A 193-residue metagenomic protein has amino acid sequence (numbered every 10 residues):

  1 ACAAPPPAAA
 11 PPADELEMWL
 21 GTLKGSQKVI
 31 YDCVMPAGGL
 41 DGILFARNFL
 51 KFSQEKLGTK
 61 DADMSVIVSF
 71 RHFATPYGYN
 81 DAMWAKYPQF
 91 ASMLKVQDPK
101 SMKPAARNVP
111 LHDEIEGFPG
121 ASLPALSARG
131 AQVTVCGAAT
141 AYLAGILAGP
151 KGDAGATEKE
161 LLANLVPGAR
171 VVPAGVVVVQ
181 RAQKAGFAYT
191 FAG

Functional and structural regions predicted by a protein language model:
C2-G193: Secreted/extracellular ectodomain signature
